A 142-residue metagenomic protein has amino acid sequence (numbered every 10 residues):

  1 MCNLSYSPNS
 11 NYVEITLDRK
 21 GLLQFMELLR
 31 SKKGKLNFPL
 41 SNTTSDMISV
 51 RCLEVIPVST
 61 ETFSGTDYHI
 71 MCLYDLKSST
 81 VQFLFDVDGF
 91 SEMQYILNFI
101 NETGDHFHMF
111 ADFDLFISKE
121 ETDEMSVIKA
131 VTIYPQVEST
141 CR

Functional and structural regions predicted by a protein language model:
M1-R142: Positively charged, low-complexity terminal tracts and the immediately adjacent first secondary-structure elements
